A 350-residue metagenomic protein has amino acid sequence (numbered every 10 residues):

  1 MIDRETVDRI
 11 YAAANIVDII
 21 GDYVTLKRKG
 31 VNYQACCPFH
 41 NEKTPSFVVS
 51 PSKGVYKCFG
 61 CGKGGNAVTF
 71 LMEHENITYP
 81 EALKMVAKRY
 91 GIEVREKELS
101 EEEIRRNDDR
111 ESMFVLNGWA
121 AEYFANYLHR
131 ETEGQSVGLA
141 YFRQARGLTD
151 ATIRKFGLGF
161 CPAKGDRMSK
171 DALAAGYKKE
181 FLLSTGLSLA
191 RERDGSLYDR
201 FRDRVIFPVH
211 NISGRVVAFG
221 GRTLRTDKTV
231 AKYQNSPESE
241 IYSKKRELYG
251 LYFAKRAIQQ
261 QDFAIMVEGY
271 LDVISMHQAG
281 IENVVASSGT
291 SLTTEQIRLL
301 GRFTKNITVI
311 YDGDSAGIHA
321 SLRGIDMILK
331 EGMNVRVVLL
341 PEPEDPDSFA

Functional and structural regions predicted by a protein language model:
M1-I104: N-terminal structured subdomain of primase-like DNA metabolism proteins
I2, K29, R106-M113, N117-A120 (+3 more regions): Phosphate-handling DNA/RNA-contact segment within nucleic-acid enzymes
N32-A35, M85-Y90, K97-I104, T152-D166 (+2 more regions): Short linear loop/turn motifs
N41-E42, K63, T223-R225, L271 (+3 more regions): Conserved nucleotide-binding/hydrolysis micro-motifs of P-loop NTPases
E73-I92, D203-T223, S348: Structured, non-catalytic alpha/beta "coupling" segments that mediate domain-domain communication and provide generic
E81-V137: Conserved active-site segments centered on acidic
F142: Structured alpha-helical
L292-A350: Conserved phosphate-handling catalytic cores of large alpha/beta enzymes
